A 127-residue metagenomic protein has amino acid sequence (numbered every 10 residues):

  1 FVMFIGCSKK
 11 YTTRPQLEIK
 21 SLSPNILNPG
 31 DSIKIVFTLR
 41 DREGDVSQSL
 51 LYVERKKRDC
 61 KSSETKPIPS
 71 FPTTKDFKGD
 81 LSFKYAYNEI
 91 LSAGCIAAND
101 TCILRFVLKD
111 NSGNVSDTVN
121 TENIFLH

Functional and structural regions predicted by a protein language model:
M3-G6: C-terminal motif of bacterial Sec signal peptides marking the signal peptidase cleavage site
S8-R14: Bacterial lipoprotein signal-peptidase II cleavage site
N25-D31: Short, solvent-exposed loop/linker segments at the N-terminal edge of repeated beta-sheet extracellular domains
I35-D45, D110: Extracellular acidic, Ser/Thr/Pro-rich low-complexity tracts
E54-R55, C95-G113: Internal, hydrophobic beta-strand segments that form the core of beta-sheet-rich folds
D76-A97: Signal that preferentially marks extracellular ectodomain short beta-strand elements of beta-sandwich modules
N111-H127: Short beta-strand elements
